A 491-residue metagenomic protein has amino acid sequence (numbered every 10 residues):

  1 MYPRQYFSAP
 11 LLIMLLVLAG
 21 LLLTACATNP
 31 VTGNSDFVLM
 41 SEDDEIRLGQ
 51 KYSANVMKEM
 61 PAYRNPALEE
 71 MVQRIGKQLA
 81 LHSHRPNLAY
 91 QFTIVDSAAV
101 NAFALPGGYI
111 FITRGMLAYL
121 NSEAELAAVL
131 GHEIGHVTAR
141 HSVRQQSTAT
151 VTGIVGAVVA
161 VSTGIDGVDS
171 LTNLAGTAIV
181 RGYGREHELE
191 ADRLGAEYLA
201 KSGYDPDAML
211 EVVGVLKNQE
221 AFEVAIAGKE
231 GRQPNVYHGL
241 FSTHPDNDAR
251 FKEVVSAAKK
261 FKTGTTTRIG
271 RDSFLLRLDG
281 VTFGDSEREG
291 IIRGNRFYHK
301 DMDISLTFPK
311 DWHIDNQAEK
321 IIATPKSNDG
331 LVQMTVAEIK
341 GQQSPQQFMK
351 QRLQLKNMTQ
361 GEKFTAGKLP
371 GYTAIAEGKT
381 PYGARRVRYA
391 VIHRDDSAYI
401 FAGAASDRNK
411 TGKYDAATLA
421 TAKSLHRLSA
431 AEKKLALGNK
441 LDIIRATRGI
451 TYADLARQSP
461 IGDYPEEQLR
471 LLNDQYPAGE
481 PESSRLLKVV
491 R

Functional and structural regions predicted by a protein language model:
Y2-L16: Bacterial N-terminal signal peptides that target proteins for export
L22-A25: C-terminal motif of bacterial Sec signal peptides marking the signal peptidase cleavage site
A27-G167, V180, L194-V213, K217-N235 (+4 more regions): Peri-catalytic and regulatory segments of divalent metal-dependent proteins
A127, F261, F401-K440: Surface-exposed amphipathic alpha-helical segments
S305-R352: Secretory pathway targeting signatures of secreted, lumenal, and periplasmic proteins
M349-I400: Signature of long, low-cysteine stretches enriched in small and polar/charged residues
K433-D463: Primarily a LysM-type cell-wall glycan-binding module
E466-R491: Extracellular LysM carbohydrate-binding repeats and other cell-envelope/extracellular binding modules
